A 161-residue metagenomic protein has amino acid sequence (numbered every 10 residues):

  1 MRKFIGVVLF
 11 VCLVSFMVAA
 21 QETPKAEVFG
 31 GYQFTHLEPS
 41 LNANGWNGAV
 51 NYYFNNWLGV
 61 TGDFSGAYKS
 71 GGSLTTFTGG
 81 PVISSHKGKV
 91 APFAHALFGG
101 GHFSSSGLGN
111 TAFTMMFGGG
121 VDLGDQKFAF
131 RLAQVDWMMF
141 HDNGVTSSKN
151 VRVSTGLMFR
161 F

Functional and structural regions predicted by a protein language model:
M1-F4, W46, V90, F113: Structural motif marking the loop-to-transmembrane transition
M1-T23: Cleavable N-terminal export/targeting peptides
G6, H141-T155, F159-F161: Short glycine/proline-enriched turn or capping motifs at secondary-structure junctions
F16-F54, V60, F64-G66, S154 (+1 more regions): Short glycine/proline- and aromatic-enriched beta-strand/turn motifs that initiate or cap beta-hairpins
Y32-F34, G99, V135-M138: Generic short beta-strand segments
T35-N44, A67-T75, S104-T111, H141-S148: Solvent-exposed loop/turn segments connecting transmembrane beta-strands in outer-membrane beta-barrel proteins
N51-Q134, M158-F159: Gram-negative (and chloroplast) outer-membrane scaffold detector with strong preference for beta-barrel transmembrane
Q134-V135, V151: Helix-termini ("caps") and immediately adjacent flexible loops/tails, especially at membrane-solvent interfaces
